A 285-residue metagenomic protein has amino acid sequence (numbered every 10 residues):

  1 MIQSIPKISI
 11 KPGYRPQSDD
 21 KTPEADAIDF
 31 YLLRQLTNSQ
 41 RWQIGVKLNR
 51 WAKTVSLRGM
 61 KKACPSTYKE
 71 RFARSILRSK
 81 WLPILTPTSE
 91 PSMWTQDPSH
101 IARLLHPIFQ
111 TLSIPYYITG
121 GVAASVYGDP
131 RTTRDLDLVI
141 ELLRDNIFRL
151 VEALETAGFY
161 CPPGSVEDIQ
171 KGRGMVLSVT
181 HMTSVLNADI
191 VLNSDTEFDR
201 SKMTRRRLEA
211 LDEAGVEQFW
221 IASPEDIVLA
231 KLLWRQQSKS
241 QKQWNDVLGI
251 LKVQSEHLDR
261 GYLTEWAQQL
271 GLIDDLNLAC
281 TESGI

Functional and structural regions predicted by a protein language model:
I2-M93: N-terminus-biased detector of the onset of the functional/mature region
W81-I285: Compositionally biased terminal segments of proteins
